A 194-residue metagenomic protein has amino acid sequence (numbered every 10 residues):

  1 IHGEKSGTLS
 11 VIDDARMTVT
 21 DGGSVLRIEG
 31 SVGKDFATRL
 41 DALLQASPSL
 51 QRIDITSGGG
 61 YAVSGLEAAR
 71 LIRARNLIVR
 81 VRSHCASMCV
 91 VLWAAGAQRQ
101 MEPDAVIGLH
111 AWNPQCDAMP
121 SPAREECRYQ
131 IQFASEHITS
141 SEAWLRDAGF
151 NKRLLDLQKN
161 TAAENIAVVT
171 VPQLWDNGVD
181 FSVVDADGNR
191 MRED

Functional and structural regions predicted by a protein language model:
I1-H2, D194: Transmembrane alpha-helices
K5-I12, Q132-F133, H137: Short low-complexity stretches enriched in small and charged residues
G7-A105, L109-A111: Cleft-lining beta-strand/loop regions that shape enzyme active-site pockets
C116-E193: Charged, glycine-interspersed solvent-exposed loop segments at helix/strand-loop junctions that cap or gate access
